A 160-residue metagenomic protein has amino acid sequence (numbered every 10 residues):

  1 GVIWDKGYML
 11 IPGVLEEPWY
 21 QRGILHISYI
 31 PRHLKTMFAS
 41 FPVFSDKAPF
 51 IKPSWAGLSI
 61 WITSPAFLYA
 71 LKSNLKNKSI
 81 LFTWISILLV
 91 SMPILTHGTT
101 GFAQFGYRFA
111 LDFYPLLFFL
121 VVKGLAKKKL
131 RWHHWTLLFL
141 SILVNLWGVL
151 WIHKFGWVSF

Functional and structural regions predicted by a protein language model:
G1-F160: Membrane-proximal envelope and lipid/glycan-remodeling enzymes
